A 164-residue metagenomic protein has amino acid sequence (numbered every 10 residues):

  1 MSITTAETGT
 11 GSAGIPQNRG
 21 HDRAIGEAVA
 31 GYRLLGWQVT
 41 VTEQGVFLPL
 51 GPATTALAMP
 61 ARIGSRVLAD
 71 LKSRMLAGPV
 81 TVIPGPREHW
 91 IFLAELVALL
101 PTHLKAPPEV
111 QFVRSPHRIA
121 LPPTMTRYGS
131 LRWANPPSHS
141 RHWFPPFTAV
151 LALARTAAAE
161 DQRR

Functional and structural regions predicted by a protein language model:
M1-R87, L96-A98, H139-R164: Signature for HUH/AEP ssDNA processing cores
T54-A56, R87-H89, P116-R118, Y128: A generic structural signal for beta-strand entry/edge sites
F92: Catalytic core of tubulin tyrosine ligase-like
A98-R164: DNA replication initiation modules
